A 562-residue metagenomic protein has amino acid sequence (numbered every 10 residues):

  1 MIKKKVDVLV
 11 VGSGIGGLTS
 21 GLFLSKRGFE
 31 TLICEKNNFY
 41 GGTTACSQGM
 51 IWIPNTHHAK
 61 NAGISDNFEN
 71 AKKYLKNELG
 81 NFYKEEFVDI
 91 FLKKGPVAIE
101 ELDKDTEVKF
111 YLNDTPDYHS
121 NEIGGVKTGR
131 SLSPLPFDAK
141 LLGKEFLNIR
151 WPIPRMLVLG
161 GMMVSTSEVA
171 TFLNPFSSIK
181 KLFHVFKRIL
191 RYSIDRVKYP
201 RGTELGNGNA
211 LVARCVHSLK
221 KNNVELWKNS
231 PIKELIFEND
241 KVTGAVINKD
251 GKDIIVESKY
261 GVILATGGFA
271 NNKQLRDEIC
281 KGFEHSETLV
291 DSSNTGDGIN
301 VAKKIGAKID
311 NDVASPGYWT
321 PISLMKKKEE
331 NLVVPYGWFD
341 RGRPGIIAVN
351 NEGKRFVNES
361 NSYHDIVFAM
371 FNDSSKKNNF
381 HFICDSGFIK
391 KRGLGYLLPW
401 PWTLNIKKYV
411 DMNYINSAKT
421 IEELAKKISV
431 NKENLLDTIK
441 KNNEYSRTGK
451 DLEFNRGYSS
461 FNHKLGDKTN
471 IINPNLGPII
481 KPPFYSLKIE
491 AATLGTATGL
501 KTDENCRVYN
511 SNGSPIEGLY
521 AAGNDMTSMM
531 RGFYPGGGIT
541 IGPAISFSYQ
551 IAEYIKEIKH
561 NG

Functional and structural regions predicted by a protein language model:
M1-V8, K26, N209, A213 (+2 more regions): Extreme N-terminal leader/targeting segments of oxidoreductases
V8-I33: N-terminal Rossmann-like FAD-binding beta1-loop-alpha1 element of flavoenzymes
K36-E225, G345-A348, R355, I389-K390 (+3 more regions): Conserved N-terminal/central alpha/beta ligand/cofactor-binding core
T128, S133-F183, I299-V301, I305-V430 (+1 more regions): An anion/pyrophosphate-binding glycine-rich loop and adjacent beta-alpha core in soluble alpha-beta enzymes
P200-N209, K221, K249-K326, I541 (+1 more regions): Glycine-rich loop(s) and the adjacent beta-strand/alpha-helix scaffold that form part
E234, K241, N434-M529, F533: A glycine-rich dinucleotide-binding beta-alpha-beta segment and adjacent secondary-structure elements that constitute
V301-K308, L436, P543-G562: Internal hydrophobic alpha-helix adjacent to the cofactor/substrate pocket in enzyme cavities
S514-E553, I558: Catalytic phosphate/nucleotide-handling subdomain of diverse soluble enzymes
